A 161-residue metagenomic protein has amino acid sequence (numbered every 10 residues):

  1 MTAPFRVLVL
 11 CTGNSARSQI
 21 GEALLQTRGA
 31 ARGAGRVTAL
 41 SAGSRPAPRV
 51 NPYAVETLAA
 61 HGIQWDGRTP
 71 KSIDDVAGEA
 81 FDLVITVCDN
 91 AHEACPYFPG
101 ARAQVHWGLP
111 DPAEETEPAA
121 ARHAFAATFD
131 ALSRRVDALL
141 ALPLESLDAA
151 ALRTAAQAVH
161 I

Functional and structural regions predicted by a protein language model:
T2-D75, E79: Conserved active-site segments centered on acidic
V9, S41, T86, V105-G108: Structural signal for conserved beta-strand scaffold positions within catalytic alpha/beta enzyme cores
N14, L58, V84-I85, L132: Conserved small-residue
S15, D89-H92, D111: Short glycine-rich anion-binding loops that position phosphate/pyrophosphate groups of nucleotides and phosphorylated
Q19-G21, N51, H92-Y97, T116: Short glycine-/acidic-enriched loop or helix-start segments at secondary-structure transitions that form or flank
H61-G62, C88, V159: Alpha-helix boundary/capping residues
V76-A103: ATP-dependent NMP and nucleoside kinases share a basic, alpha-helical "lid"
C95-I161: Phosphate-binding/catalytic loops
